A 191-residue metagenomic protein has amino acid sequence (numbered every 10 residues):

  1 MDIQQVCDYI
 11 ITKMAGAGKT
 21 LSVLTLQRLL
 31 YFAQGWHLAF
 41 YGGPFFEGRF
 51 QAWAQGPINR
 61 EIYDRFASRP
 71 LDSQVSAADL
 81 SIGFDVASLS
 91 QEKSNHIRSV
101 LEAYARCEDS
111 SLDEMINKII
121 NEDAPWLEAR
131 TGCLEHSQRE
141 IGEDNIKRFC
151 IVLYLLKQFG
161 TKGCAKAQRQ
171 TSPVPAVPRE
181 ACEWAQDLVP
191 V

Functional and structural regions predicted by a protein language model:
M1-V191: Domain-edge interaction signal
